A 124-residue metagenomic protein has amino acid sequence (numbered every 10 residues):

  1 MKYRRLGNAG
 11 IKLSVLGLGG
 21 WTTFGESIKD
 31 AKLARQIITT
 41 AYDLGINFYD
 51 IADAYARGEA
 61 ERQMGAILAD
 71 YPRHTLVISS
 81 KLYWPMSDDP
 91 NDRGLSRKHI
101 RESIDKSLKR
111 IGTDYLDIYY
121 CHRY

Functional and structural regions predicted by a protein language model:
M1-L76: N-terminal binding-site loop/beta-alpha segment at the start of enzyme catalytic domains that lines or forms
K2-Y3, S79, L108, C121: Intrinsically disordered, low-complexity sequence elements enriched in Ser/Thr/Gly/Pro
S14-L18, P85, Y115-D117: A short alpha-helix capping/helix-coil boundary motif
W21, A52-A54, K81-P85, C121-Y124: Active-site beta-loop-alpha junctions enriched in small/polar residues
T39, S87-Y124: Glycine/proline-rich, positively charged, aromatic-decorated active-site loop/lid region on the catalytic face
Q63-I67, K81, H99-K106: Generic beta-strand or strand-like secondary-structure segments
T75-K81, I118-Y119: Non-cysteine beta-strand/loop elements that form the S-adenosyl-L-methionine
